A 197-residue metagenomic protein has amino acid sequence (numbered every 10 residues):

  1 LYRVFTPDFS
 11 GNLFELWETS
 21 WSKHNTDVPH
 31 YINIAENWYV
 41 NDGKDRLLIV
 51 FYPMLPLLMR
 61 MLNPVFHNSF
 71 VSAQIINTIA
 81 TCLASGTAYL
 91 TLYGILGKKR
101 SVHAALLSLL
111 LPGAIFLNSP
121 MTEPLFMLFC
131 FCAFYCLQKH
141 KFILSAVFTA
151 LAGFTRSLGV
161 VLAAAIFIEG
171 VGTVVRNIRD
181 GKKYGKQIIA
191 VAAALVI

Functional and structural regions predicted by a protein language model:
L1-W21, A194-I197: Transmembrane signal-anchor helices characteristic of membrane glycosylation enzymes that use polyprenol
S22-V40, K44-H67: Short hydrophobic/aromatic helix or loop-helix immediately within or flanking a transmembrane segment in polytopic
V50-F51, L55, M59-N63, H67 (+2 more regions): Transmembrane alpha-helices of multi-pass, membrane-embedded glycan-processing enzymes that use lipid-linked
N68-S72, L83, A88-L110, L144: Transmembrane-helix signature of polytopic, membrane-embedded enzymes that assemble or transfer cell-envelope glycans
L96-K99, A133-L144, R176: Membrane-interface transmembrane helices that cradle and orient dolichyl/undecaprenyl
G113, F131-C136, I143-E169, A192-V196: Membrane-interface alpha helices of multi-pass inner-membrane proteins
N118-L125: Short acidic/glycine- and proline-prone juxtamembrane loop motifs at membrane-interface regions of multi-pass membrane
D180-I197: Hydrophobic alpha-helical membrane-interfacial segments at the cytosolic entry of transmembrane helices
